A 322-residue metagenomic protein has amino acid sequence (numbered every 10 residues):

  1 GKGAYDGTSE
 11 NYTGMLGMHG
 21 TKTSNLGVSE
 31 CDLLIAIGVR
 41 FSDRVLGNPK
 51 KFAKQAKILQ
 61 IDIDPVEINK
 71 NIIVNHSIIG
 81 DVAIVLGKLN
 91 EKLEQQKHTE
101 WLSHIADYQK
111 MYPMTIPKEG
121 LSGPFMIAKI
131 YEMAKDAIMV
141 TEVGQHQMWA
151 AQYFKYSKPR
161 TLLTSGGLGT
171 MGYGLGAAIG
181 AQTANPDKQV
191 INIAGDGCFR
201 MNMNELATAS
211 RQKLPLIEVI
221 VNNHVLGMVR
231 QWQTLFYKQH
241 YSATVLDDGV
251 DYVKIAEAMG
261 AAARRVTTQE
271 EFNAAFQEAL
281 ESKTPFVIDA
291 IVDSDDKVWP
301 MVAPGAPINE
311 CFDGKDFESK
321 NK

Functional and structural regions predicted by a protein language model:
G1-D6, D43, P65-N69, N75 (+6 more regions): Short gly/pro/ser/thr-enriched loop/turn and capping motifs at secondary-structure boundaries
G1-L59, K158-D187, M203, L235 (+1 more regions): Glycine-rich, anion-gripping cofactor-binding loops and their flanking helix/strand elements in enzyme active sites
T13-G20, N69-V74, R160-T164, M201 (+3 more regions): Short beta-alpha connecting loops at secondary-structure transitions that line or flank enzyme active sites
Q55-V143, Q269-N273, E278, T284-K322: Phosphate/pyrophosphate-binding active-site segments
V74-L86, N204-N222, A303: A short alpha/beta connector and helix-capping loop motif
A106-A181, L235: Active-site diphosphate/adenylate-binding microenvironment
Y173, A177-P215, V221: Catalytic phosphate/nucleotide-handling subdomain of diverse soluble enzymes
R211-P304: Thiamine diphosphate
